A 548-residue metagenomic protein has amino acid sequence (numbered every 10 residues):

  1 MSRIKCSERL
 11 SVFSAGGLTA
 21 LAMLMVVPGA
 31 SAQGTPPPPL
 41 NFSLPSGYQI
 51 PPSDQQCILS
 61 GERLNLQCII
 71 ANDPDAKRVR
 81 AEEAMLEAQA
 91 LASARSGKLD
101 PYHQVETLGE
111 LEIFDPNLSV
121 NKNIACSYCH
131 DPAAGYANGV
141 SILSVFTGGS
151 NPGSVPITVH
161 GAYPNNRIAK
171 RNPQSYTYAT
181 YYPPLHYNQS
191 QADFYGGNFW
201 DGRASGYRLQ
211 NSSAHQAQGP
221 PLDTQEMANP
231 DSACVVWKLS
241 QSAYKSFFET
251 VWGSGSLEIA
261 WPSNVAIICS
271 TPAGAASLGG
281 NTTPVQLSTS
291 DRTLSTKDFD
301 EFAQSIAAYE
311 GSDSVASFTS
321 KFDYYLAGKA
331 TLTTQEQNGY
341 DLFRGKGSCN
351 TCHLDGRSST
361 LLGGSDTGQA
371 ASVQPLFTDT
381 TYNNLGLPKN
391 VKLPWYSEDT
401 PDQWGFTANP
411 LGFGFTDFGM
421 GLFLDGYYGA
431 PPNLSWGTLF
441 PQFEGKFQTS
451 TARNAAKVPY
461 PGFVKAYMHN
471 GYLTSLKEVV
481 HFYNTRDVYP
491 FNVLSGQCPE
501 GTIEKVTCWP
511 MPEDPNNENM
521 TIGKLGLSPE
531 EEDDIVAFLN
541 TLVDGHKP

Functional and structural regions predicted by a protein language model:
M1-V12: N-terminal secretory signal peptides that target proteins for export/translocation
R3, S31-P548: Periplasmic c-type cytochrome electron-transfer domains
E8, G16, A30-S31, D54: N-terminal regions of proteins, emphasizing targeting and processing segments when present
S14-V26: Bacterial N-terminal signal peptides
